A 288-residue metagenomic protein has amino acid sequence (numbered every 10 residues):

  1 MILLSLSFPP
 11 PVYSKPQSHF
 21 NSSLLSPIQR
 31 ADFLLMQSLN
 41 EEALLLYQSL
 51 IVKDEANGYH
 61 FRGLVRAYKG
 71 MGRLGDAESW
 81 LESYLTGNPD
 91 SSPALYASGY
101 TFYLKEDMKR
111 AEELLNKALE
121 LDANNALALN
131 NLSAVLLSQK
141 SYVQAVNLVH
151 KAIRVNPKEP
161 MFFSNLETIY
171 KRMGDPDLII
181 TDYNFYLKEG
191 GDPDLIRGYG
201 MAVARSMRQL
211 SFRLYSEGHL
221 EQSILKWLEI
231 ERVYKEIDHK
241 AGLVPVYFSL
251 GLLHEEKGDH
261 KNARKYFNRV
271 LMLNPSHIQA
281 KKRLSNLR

Functional and structural regions predicted by a protein language model:
F8-R62, G70: N-terminal leader/linker segments that initiate helical-solenoid repeat arrays
L25, Y59, P93, L127 (+6 more regions): Start-of-helix register in tetratricopeptide repeats
M36-Q37, G70-R73, L104-K105, S138-Q139 (+8 more regions): Register position in tetratricopeptide repeats
K53, G87, L121, V155 (+4 more regions): Structural marker of alpha-solenoid helical repeat scaffolds
G63-R66, A97, N131, N165 (+5 more regions): Canonical tetratricopeptide repeat
